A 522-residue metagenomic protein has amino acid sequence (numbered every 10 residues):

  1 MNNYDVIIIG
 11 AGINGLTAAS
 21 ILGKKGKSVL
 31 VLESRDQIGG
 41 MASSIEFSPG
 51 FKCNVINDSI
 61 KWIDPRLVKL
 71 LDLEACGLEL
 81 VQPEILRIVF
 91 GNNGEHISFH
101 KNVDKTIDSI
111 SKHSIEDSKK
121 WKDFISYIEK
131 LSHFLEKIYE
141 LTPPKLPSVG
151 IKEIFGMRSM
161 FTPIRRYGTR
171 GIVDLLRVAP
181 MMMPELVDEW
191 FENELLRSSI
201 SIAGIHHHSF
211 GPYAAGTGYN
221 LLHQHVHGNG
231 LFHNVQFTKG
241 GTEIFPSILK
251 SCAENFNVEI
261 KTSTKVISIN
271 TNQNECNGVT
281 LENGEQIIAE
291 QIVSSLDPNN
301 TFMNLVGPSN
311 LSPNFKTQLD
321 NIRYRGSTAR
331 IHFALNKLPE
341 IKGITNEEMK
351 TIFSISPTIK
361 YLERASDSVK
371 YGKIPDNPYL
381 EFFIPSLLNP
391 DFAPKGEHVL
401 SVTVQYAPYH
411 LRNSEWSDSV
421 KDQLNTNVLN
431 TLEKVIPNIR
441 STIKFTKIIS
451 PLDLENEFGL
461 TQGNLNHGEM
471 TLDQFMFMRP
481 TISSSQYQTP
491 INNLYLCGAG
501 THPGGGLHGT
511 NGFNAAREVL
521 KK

Functional and structural regions predicted by a protein language model:
M1-V6, K24-K25, F475-F477, T481-I482 (+1 more regions): Extreme N-terminal leader/targeting segments of oxidoreductases
N2-P147: N-terminal glycine-rich phosphate/pyrophosphate-binding loop and immediately adjacent elements
G91-N93, F210-A215, N270-N277, G396-H398: A short, glycine/Asx- and small/polar-enriched loop/turn that sits immediately N-terminal to a beta-strand
E129-F256, L460-F475: Active-site/ligand-binding neighborhood in enzyme catalytic cores
N193, R197-Y213, P375-P385, N438-H502: A glycine-rich dinucleotide-binding beta-alpha-beta segment and adjacent secondary-structure elements that constitute
F232, F237-T238, S247, V258 (+1 more regions): Mid-domain catalytic core of redox enzymes that form a hydrophobic substrate pocket/lid adjacent to a catalytic redox
N336-N456: C-terminal segments that line or cap access tunnels to active or ligand-binding sites in enzymes and enzyme-associated
A499-L520: A conserved FAD-binding loop/helix module that cradles the flavin
